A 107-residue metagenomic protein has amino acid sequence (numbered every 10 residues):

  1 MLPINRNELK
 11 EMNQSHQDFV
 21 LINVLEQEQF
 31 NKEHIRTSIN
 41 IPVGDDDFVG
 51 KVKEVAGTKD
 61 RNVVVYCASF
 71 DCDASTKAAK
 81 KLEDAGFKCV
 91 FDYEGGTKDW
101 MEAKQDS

Functional and structural regions predicted by a protein language model:
M1-E11, S15, F19, Q27-V65 (+1 more regions): Rhodanese-like catalytic fold shared by cysteine-dependent sulfurtransferases and DSP/PTP-type phosphatases
I22: Active-site flanking residues adjacent to catalytic metal/cofactor-binding acidic residues
